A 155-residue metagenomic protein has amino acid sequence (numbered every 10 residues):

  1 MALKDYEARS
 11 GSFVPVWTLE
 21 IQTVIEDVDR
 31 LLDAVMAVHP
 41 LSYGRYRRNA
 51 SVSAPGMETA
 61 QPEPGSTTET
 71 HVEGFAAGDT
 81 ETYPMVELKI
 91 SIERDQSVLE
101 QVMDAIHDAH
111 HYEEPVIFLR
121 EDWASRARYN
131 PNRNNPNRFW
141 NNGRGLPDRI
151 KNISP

Functional and structural regions predicted by a protein language model:
M1-P155: Hydrophobic structural segments
